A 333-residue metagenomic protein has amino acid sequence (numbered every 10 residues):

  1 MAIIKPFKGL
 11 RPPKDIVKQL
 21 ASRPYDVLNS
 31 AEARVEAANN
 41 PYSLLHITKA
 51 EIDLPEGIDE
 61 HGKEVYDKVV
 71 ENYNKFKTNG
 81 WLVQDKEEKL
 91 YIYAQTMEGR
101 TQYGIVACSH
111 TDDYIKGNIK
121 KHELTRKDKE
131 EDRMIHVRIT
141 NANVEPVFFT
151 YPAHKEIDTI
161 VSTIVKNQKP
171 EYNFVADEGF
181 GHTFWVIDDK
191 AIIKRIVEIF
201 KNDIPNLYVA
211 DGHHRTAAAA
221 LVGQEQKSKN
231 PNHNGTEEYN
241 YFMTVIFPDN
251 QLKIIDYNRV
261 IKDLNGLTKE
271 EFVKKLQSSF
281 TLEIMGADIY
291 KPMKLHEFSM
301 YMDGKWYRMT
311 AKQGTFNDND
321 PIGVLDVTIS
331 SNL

Functional and structural regions predicted by a protein language model:
M1-L333: Surface-exposed, charge/polar-rich loops and edge strands
